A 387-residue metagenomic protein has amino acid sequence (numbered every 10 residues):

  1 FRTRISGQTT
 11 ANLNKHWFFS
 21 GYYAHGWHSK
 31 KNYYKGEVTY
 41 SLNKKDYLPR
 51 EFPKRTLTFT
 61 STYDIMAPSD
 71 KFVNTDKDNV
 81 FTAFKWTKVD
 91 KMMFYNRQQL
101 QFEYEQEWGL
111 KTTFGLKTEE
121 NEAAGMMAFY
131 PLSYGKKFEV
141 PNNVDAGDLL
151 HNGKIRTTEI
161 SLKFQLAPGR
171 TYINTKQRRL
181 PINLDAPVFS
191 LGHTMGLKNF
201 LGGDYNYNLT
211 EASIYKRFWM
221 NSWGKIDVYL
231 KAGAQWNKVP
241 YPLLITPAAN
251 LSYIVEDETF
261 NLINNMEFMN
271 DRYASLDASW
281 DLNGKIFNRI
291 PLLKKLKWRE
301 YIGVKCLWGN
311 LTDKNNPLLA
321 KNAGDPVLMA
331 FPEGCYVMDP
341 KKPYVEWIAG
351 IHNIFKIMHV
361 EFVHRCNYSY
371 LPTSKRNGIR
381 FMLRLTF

Functional and structural regions predicted by a protein language model:
F1-F387: Exposed, low-structure sequence patches enriched in small/polar residues
